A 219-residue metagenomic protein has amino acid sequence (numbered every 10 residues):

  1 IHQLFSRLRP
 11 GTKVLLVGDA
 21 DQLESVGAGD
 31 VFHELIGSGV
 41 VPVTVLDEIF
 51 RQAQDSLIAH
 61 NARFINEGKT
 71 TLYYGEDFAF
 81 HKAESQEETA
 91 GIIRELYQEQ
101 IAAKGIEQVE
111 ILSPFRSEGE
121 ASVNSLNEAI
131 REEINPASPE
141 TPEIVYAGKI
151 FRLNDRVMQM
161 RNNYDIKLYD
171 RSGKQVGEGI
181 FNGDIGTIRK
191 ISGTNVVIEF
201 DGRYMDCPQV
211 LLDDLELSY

Functional and structural regions predicted by a protein language model:
I1-Y219: Conserved ATP-binding/catalytic motifs of P-loop helicase motor domains
